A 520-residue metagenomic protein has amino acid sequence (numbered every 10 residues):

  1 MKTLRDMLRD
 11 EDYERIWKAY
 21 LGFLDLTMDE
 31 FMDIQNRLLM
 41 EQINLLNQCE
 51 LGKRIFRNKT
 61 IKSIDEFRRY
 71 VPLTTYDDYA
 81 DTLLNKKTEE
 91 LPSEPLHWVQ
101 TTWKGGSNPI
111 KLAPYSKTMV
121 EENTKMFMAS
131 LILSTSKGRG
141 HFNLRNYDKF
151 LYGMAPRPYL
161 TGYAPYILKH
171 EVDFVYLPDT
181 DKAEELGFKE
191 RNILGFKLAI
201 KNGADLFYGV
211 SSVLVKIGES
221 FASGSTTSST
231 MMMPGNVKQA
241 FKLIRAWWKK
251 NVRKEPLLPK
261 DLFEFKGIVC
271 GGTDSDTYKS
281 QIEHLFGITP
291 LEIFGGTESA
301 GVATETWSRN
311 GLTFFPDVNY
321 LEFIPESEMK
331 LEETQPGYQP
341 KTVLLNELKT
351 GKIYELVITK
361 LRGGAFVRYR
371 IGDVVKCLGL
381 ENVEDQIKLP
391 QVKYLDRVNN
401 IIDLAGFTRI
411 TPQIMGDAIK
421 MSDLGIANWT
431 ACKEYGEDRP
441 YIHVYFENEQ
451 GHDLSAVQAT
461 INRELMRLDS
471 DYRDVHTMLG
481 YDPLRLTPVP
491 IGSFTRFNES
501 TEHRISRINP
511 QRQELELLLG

Functional and structural regions predicted by a protein language model:
M1-G52, F56, T82, I167-G520: Active-site glycine/GP-rich loop and adjacent strand/helix microenvironment that borders small-molecule binding pockets
R37-V99, S107-E122, M126-N143, Y159-T161: Active-site diphosphate/adenylate-binding microenvironment
I61-P72, K149-G153, D482-T487: Amphipathic alpha-helical surface "interface" segments used for docking/oligomerization or membrane association within
R69, K125, F150-A155, E305-R309 (+1 more regions): Short amphipathic alpha-helical patches
T88-L91, Y152, G209, C270: Redox-cofactor binding/interface segments in oxidoreductases and associated redox assembly factors
V99-P109, G296-S299, I371: Ser/Thr-glycine-rich phosphate-binding loops at phosphate-binding pockets of nucleotides, nucleotide cofactors
L133-F174, K182-E184: Conserved AMP-binding loop of ANL adenylate-forming enzymes
